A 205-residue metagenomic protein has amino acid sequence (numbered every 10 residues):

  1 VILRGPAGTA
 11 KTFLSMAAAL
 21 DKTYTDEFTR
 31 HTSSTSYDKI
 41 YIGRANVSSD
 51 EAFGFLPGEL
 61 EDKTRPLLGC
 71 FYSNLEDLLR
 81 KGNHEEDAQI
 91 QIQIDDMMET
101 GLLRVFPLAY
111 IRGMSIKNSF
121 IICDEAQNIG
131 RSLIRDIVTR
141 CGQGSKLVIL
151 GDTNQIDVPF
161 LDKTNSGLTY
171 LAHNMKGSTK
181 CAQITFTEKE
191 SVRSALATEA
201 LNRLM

Functional and structural regions predicted by a protein language model:
I2-P6, T12-Q93, V158-T179: Conserved P-loop
G8-T9, A45-D50, Y110-R112, Q127-N128 (+4 more regions): Conserved nucleotide-binding/hydrolysis micro-motifs of P-loop NTPases
D26-T35, R112-S115, I129, T139-G144 (+1 more regions): Conserved catalytic network of the ASCE P-loop NTPase/AAA+ motor domain
I42, I122, K146-D152: Structural recognition of the conserved hydrophobic beta-strand(s) that form the central parallel beta-sheet of P-loop
I42, V105, Q183-T185: Conserved beta-strand scaffold positions in the cores of enzyme catalytic domains, especially in NTP/NDP-utilizing
E99-D136: Conserved RecA-like ASCE ATPase "motif II neighborhood" in helicase/translocase motors
L171-M205: Conserved coupling/interface region of RecA-like P-loop/ASCE motor cores
